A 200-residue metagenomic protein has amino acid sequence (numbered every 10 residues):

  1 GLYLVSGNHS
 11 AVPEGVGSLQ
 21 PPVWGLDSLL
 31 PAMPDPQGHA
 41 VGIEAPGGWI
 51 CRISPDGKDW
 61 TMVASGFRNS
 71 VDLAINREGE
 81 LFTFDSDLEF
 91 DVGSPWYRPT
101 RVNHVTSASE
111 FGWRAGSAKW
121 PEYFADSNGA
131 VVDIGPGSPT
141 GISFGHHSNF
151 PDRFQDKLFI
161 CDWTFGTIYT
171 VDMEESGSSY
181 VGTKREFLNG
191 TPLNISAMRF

Functional and structural regions predicted by a protein language model:
G1-F200: Beta-propeller domains with acidic blade repeats across secreted/periplasmic ectodomains and cytosolic WD/CNH propellers
